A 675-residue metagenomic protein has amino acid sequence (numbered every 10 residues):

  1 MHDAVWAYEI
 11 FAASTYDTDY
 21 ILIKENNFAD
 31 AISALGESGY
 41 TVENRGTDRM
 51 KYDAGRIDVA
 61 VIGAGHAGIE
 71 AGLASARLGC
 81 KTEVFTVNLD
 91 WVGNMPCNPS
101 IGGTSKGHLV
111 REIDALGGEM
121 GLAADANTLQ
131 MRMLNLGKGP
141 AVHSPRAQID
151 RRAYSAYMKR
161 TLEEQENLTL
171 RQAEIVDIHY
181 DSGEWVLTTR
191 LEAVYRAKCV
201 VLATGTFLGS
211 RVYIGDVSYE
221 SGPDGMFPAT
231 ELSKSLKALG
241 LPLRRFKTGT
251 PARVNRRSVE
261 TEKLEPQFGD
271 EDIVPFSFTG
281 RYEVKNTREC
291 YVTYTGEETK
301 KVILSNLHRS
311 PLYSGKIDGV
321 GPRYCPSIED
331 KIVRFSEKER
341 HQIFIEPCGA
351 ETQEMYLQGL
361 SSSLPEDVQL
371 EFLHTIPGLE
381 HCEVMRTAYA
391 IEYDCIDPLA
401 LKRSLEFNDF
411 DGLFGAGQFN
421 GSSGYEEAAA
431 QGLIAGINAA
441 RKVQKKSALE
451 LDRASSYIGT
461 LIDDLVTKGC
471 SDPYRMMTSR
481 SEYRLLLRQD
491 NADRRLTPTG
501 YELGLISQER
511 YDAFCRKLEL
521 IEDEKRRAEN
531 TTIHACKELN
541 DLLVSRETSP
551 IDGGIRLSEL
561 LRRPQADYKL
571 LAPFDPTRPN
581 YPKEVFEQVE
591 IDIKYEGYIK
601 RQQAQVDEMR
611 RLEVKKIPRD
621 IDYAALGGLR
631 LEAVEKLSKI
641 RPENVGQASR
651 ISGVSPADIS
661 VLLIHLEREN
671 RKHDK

Functional and structural regions predicted by a protein language model:
M1-R49: A conserved regulatory-domain signal marking ACT and ACT-like small-molecule sensing domains and adjacent regulatory
D53-A67: Beta1/beta-strand and adjacent pyrophosphate-binding region of the FAD-binding site in flavoprotein oxidoreductases
G55, L73-D181, L191, A203-P223 (+4 more regions): Conserved N-terminal/central alpha/beta ligand/cofactor-binding core
N88, K106, K234-L370, T467-N540 (+2 more regions): An anion/pyrophosphate-binding glycine-rich loop and adjacent beta-alpha core in soluble alpha-beta enzymes
R190-C199: Core beta-strand elements of the Rossmann-like FAD/NAD(P) dinucleotide-binding domain in flavoenzyme oxidoreductases
Y356-S422, E450-D463, P582-K636, R641: A glycine-rich dinucleotide-binding beta-alpha-beta segment and adjacent secondary-structure elements that constitute
A428-L449: Internal hydrophobic alpha-helix adjacent to the cofactor/substrate pocket in enzyme cavities
R480, L486-R488, T497-E502, I506-S660 (+1 more regions): Extended, charge-enriched "interface" segments that sit outside catalytic cores
